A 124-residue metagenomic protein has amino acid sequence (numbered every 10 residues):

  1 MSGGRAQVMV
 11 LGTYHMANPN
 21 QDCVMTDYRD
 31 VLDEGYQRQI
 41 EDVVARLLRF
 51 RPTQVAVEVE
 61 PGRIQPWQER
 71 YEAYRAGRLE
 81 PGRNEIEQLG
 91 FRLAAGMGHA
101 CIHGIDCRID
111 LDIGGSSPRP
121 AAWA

Functional and structural regions predicted by a protein language model:
M1-Y14: N-terminal regions that are enriched for targeting/export leaders and immediately downstream pro/stem segments
A6, R51-T53, G98-C101: Loop/turn elements at helix/coil->beta-strand transitions in domains of secreted/extracellular proteins
T13, V55, L93: A residue-level signal for conserved active-site and pocket-lining positions in enzyme catalytic cores
H15-Y36: Acidic/histidine-rich helix-loop elements that form or flank divalent-metal/phosphate-binding sites at the catalytic
E34-V43, R75: N-terminal post-signal-peptidase region of extra-cytosolic proteins
I40-V44, E87-G90: Extracytoplasmic/secreted envelope proteins and their assembly/folding machinery, especially bacterial periplasmic
L47, R51-V57: Proline-aspartate-enriched helix->loop->beta-strand connector
P61-A124: A substrate-binding/cap region within the structured catalytic cores of diverse enzymes
